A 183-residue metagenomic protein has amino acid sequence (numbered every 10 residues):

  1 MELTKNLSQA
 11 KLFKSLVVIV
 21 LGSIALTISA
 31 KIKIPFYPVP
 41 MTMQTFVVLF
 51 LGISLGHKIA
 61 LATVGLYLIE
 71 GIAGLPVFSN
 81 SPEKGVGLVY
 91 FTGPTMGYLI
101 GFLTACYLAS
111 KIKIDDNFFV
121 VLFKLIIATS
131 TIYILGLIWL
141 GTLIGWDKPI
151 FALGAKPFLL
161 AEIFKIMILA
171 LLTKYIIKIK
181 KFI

Functional and structural regions predicted by a protein language model:
M1-L61: Hydrophobic transmembrane alpha-helices
K11-I19, Q44-V48, A60, Y90 (+5 more regions): Residue-level signature of transmembrane alpha-helical entry/exit and packing/kink sites in multi-pass membrane
V18-S29, V48, G52, T63-G71 (+11 more regions): Alpha-helical transmembrane segments in multi-pass membrane proteins
I28, I32, S54, A73 (+2 more regions): Helix-loop junctions at the membrane-solvent interface of multi-pass transporters, primarily the C-terminal
A30-P40, L68-A105: Interfacial aromatic-anchored transmembrane helix boundaries in multi-pass membrane proteins
G52-K58, G74-N80, L137, F164-I166: Juxtamembrane membrane-interface segments at transmembrane alpha-helix termini
I53-K58, L108-I114, Y175-K180: Structural signal for the C-terminal ends of transmembrane alpha-helices and the immediately following loop
D115-I183: Membrane-embedded alpha-helical hairpins and interfacial helices in multi-pass inner-membrane proteins
